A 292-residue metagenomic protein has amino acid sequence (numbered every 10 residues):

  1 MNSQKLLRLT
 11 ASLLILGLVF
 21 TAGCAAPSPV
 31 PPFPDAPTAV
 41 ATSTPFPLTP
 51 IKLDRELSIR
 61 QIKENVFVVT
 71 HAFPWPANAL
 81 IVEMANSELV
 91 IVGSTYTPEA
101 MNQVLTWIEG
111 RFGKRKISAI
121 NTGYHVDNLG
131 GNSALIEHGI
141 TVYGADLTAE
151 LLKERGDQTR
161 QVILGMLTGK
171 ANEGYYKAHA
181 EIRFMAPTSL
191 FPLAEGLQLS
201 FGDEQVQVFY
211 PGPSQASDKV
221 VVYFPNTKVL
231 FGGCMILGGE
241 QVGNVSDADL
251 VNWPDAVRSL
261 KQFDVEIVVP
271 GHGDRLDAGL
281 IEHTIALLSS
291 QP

Functional and structural regions predicted by a protein language model:
N2-L13: Bacterial N-terminal signal peptides that target proteins for export
L13, V19, P29-P50, N172 (+1 more regions): Accessory terminal helices/loops
C24-S87: Zn-dependent metallo-beta-lactamase
R60-L105, V220-M235: Conserved beta-strand hairpin/beta-sheet module of binuclear metal-dependent hydrolase folds, prominently
Q61, A149-Y210, K261-D264: Metallo-beta-lactamase
N65, V82, G93, I108 (+8 more regions): Divalent metal-coordination and catalytic microenvironments
A85-E88, P98-Y143, L190, K261-I267: Active-site metal-binding motif and surrounding structural segment of the metallo-beta-lactamase
E88-V90, Y96-T97, G196-Q198, Q205-H283: Metallo-beta-lactamase
